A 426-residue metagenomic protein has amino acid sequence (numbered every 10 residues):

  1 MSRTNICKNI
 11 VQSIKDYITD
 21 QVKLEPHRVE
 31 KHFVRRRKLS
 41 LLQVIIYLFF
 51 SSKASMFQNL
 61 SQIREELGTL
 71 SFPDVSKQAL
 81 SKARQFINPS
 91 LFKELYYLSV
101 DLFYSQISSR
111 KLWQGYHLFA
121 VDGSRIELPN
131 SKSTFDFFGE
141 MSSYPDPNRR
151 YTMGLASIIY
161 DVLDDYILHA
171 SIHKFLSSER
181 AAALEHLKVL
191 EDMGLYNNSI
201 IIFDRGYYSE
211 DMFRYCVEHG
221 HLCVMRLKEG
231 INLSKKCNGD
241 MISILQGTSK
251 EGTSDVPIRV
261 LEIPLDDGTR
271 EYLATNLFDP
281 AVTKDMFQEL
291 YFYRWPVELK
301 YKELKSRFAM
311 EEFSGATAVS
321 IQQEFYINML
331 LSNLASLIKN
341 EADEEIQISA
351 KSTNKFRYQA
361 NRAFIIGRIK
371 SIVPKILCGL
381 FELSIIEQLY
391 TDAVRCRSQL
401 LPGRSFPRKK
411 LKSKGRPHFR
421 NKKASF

Functional and structural regions predicted by a protein language model:
M1-L60, D74, A79, R84-I87 (+4 more regions): Single, function-defining residue in the core of a domain
Q62-E66: Short alpha-helical "recognition helix" segments of helix-turn-helix
V100-S108: A short, well-structured juxtamembrane/interface segment
F137-S143: Short Pro/Gly-enriched beta-strand edge/turn motifs at strand-loop
